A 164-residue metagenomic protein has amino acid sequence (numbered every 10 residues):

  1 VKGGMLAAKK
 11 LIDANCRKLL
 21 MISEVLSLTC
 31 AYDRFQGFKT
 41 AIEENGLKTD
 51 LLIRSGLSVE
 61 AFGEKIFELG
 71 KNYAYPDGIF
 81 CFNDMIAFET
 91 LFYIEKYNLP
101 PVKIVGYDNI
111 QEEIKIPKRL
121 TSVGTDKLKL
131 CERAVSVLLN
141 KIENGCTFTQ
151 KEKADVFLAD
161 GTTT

Functional and structural regions predicted by a protein language model:
K2, L26, D33, L57-S58 (+3 more regions): Short beta->alpha linker loops
G4-M5, R54-Y73: Structural motif
M5-L47, C146, Q150-T163: An alpha-beta-alpha
A14, T49-D50, F67-T164: Flexible loop/turn connectors
C16-K18, L57-G63, S122-G124: Secondary-structure boundary/capping motif
L28, E60, Q111-E113: Flexible, glycine-rich phosphate/dinucleotide-binding loops and adjacent beta-alpha linkers at cofactor/substrate
Y32-D33, E64, K118: Generic recognition of short, well-ordered alpha-helical segments
